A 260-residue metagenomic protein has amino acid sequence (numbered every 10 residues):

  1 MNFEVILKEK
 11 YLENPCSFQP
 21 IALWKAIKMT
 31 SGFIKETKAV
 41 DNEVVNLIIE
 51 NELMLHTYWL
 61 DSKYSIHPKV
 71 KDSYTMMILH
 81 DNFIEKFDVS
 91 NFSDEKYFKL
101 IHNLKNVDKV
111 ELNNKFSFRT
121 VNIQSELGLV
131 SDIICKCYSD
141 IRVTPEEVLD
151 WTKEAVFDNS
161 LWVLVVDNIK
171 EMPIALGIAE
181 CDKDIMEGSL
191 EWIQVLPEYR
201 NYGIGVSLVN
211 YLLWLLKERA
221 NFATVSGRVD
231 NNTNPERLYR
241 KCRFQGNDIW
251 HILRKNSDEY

Functional and structural regions predicted by a protein language model:
M1-W24, E111-V143: Short amphipathic alpha-helix that is part of the acyltransferase structural core
K8, N14, F18-K71, I174-P197: Conserved donor-binding loop and adjoining core beta-sheet/short helix segment in diverse acyl/aminoacyl transferases
I34-V40, W162-D167, V225: Cytosolic beta-strand hydrophobic patch enriched in CBS
V44-K115, H251-K255: Acyl-donor-binding surface of acyltransferase catalytic domains
I49-N51, D140-V195: A conserved beta-strand-loop-helix scaffold within acyl/acetyltransferase catalytic domains
S62-K71, W192-P197, N201-K217, E236-K241: Conserved acetyl-CoA-binding loop-helix of GNAT-fold acetyltransferases
K71-D81, L216-R228: Conserved GNAT acetyl-CoA-binding A-motif
I84-V89, P235-R240, F244: Conserved active-site tyrosine of GNAT-family acetyltransferases
